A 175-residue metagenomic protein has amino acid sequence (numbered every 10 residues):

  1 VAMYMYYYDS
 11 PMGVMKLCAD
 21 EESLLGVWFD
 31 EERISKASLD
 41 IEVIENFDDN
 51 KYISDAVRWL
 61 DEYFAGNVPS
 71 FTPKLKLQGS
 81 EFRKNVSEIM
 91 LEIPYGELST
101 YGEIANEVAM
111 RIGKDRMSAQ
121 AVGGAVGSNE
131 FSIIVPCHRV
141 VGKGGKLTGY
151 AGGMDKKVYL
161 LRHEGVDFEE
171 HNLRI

Functional and structural regions predicted by a protein language model:
V1-L25: DNA-contacting interfaces and partner/effector-binding or oligomerization modules in DNA-centric proteins
Y4-P11, R58, A65-I175: Nucleic acid-binding interface residues in structured DNA/RNA-binding domains, emphasizing the DNA-engaging scaffolds
K16-L17, G26, T100, G149: A sequence-level detector of short linear motifs
A19, W28-F29, E103, G152: Short clusters of small/polar residues that mark proteolytic maturation junctions
E21-T72: Compact structured core domains
